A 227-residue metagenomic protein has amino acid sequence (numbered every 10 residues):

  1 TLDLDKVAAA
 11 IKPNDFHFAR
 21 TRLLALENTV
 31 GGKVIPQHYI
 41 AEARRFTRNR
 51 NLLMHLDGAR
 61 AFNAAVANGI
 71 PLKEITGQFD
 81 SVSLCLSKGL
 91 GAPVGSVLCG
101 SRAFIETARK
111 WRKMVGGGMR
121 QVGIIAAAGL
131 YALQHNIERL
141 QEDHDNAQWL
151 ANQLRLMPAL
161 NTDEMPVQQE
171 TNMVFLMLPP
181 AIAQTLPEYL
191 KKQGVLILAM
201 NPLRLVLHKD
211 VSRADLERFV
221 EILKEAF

Functional and structural regions predicted by a protein language model:
T1-P180, Q184-V211, F219-F227: Conserved PLP-enzyme active-site core in the AAT-like
A214: N-terminal glycine-rich, Lys/His-bearing helix-loop that initiates the first secondary-structure elements of many
